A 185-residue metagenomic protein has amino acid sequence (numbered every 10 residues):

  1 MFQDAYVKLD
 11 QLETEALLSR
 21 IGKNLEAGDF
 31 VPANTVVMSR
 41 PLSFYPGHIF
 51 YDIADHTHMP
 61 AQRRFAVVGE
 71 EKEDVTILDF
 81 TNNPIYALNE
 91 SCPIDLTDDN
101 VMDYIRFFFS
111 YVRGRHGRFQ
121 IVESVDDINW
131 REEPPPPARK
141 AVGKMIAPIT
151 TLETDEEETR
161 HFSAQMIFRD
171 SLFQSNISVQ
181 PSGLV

Functional and structural regions predicted by a protein language model:
M1-M145: Extended, low-hydrophobicity segments enriched in charged/polar residues
H48-F50, E157-H161: A generic structural signal for beta-strand entry/edge sites
H56, I167-R169, S182: Generic structural motif
A61-R63, R169-S175: Short, surface-exposed coil-to-beta transition loops
A141-D155: Conserved, charged/glycine-enriched, solvent-exposed linker/hinge segments that sit just outside catalytic
T151-T159, S178-L184: A short, structured loop/turn motif at beta-sheet edges
H161-I167: Short beta-strand segments that buttress and anchor functional surface loops
